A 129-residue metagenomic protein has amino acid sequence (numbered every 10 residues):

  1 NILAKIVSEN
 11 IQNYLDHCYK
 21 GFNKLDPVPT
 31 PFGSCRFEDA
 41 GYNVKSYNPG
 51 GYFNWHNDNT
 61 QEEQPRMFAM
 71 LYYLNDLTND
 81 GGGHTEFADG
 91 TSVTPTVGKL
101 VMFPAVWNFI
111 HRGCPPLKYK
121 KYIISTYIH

Functional and structural regions predicted by a protein language model:
N1-L100, N108-H129: Fe(II)/2-oxoglutarate oxygenase catalytic core
